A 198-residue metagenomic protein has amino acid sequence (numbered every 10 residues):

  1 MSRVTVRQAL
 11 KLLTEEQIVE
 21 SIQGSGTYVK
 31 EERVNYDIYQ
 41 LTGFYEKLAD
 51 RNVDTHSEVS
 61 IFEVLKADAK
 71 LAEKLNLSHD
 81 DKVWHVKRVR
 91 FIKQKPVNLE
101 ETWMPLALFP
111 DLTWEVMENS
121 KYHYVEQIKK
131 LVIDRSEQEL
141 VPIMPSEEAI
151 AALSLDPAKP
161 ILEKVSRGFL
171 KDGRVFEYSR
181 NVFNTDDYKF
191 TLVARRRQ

Functional and structural regions predicted by a protein language model:
M1-V29: N-terminal helix-turn-helix
E31-Q198: All-alpha effector-binding/dimerization core of bacterial HTH-type transcriptional repressors
